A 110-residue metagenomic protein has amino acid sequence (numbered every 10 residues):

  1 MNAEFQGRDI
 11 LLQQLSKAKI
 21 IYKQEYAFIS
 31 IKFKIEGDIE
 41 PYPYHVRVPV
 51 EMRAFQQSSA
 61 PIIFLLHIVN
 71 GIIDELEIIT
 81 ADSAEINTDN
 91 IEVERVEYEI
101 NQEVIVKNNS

Functional and structural regions predicted by a protein language model:
M1-R47, T88-S110: N-terminal domain-onset segments
F33-I86: Amphipathic protein-protein interaction modules
